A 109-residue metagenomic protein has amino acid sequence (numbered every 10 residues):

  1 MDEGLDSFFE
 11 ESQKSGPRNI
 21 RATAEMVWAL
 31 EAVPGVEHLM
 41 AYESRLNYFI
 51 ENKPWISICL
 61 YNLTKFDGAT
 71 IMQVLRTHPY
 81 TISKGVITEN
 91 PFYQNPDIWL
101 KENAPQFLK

Functional and structural regions predicted by a protein language model:
M1-K109: Non-catalytic regulatory/interaction regions at protein termini and inter-domain linkers
